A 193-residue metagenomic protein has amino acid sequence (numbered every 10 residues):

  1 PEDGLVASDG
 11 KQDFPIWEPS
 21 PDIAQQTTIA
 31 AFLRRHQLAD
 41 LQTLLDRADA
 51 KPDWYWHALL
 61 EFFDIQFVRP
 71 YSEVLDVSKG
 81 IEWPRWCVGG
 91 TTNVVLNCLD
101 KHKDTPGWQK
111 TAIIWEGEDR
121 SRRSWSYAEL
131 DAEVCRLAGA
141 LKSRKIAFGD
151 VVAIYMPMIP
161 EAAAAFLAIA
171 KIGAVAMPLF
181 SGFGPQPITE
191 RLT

Functional and structural regions predicted by a protein language model:
P1-T27: Charged, compositionally biased N-terminal leader segments and the immediate start of the first structured element
P21-R35, H102-Q109: Flexible acidic/glycine-rich loop/turn elements at helix↔coil and beta-strand↔loop transitions within catalytic cores
L38-D46, A50-P52: Extended, hydrophobic beta-loop-alpha segments that form or line the acyl/peptidyl-thioester binding and transfer paths
T43-R47, V95, Q109-L167, G184-T189: Conserved AMP-binding/adenylate-forming core of the ANL superfamily
R47-D49, Y55-Y71, V88-I113: A short N-terminal helical cap/helix-turn-helix that marks the beginning of AMP-binding/adenylate-forming
G173: Structured binding elements
L179-F180: Short beta->alpha connector loops at strand-helix junctions that form conserved, small/polar/Pro-enriched
